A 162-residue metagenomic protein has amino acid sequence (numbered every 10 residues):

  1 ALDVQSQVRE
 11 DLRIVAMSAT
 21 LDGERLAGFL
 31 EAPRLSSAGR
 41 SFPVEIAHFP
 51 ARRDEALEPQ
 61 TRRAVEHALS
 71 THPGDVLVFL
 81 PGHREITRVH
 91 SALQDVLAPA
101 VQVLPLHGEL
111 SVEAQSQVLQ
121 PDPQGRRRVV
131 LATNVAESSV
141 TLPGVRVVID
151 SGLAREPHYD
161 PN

Functional and structural regions predicted by a protein language model:
A1-N162: P-loop NTPase motor module signature
